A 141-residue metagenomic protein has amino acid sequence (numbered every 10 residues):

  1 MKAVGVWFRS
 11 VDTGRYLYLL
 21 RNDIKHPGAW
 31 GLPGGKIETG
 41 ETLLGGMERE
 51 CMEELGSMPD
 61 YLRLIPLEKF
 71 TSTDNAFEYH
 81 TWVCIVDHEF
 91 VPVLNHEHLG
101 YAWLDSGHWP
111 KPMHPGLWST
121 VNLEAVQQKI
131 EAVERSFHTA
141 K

Functional and structural regions predicted by a protein language model:
M1-L17: Conserved N-terminal beta-strand and adjoining loop/helix that marks the start of the Nudix/MutT-like hydrolase domain
L20-R21: C-terminal lobe/hinge of AMP-binding adenylation domains
K25-G28: A conserved beta-turn-beta hairpin within the catalytic core of GNAT-like acetyltransferases that forms part
G31-L32: A short gly/proline-enriched turn/hairpin at secondary-structure junctions
G35-V126, A140: Unchanged
R135-K141: Short intrinsically disordered terminal tails
